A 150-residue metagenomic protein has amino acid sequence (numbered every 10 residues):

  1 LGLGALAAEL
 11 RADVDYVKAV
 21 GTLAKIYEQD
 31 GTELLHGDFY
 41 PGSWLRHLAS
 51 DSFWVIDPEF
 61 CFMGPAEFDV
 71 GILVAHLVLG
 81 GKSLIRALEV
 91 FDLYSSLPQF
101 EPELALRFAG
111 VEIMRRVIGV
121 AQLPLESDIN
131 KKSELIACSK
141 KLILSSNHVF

Functional and structural regions predicted by a protein language model:
L1-H36: An alpha-helical support segment within catalytic cores of ATP-dependent transferases
A8-A12, Q122-F150: Regulatory N- and C-terminal appendages and interdomain linkers associated with kinase/kinase-like NTP transferase
E28-G31, F60-F62, L77: Charged, long alpha-helical assembly modules
F39: Hydrophobic HxD+1 residue recognition
G42-L73: Catalytic activation segment of kinase domains across protein kinase-like and atypical kinase folds
D51-D57, L88-E101, H148: Short amphipathic alpha-helical segments and their helix-coil junctions
A66-L97, G110-S127: Active-site activation/catalytic loop segments of kinase-like enzymes and analogous catalytic loops in related
Q99-A109: All-alpha amphipathic helical-bundle segments outside canonical DNA-binding/catalytic cores that form hydrophobic
